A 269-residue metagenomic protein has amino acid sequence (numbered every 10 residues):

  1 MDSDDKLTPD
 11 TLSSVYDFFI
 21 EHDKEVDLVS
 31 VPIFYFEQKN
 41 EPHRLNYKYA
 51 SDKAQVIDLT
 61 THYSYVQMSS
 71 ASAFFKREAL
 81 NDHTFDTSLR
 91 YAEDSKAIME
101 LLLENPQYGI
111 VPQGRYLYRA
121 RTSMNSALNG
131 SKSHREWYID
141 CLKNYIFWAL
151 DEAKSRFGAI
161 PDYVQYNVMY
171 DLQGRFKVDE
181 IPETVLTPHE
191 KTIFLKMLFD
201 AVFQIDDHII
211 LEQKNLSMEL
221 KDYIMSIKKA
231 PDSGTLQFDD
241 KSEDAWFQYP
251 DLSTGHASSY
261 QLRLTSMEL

Functional and structural regions predicted by a protein language model:
M1, K6-T11, Y35, F75 (+2 more regions): Hydrophobic/aromatic residue at the end of a short beta strand that borders the catalytic acidic motif
M1-D4, V29-V31, N167-V168: Extended hydrophobic secondary-structure segments that form protein cores and membrane-embedded regions
D5-K6, F34-F36, R115-Y116, S123-M124 (+1 more regions): Short, solvent-exposed loop/turn segments at secondary-structure junctions
K6, D10-L45: Conserved donor NDP-sugar-binding/catalytic core segment of glycosyltransferases
P9, R135-K143, P188, T192: Non-membrane alpha-helical structural segments and their capping/turn regions in soluble enzymes
D17, G158-A159, Y163-L269: Non-catalytic N-terminal targeting/anchoring module and adjacent flexible stem/linker that precedes the structured
P32, H43-Y65: Short, flexible, basic/aromatic active-site loop/helix in glycosyltransferases
V56-Y145, D151-D162, V168: Conserved nucleotide-sugar donor-binding catalytic segment
